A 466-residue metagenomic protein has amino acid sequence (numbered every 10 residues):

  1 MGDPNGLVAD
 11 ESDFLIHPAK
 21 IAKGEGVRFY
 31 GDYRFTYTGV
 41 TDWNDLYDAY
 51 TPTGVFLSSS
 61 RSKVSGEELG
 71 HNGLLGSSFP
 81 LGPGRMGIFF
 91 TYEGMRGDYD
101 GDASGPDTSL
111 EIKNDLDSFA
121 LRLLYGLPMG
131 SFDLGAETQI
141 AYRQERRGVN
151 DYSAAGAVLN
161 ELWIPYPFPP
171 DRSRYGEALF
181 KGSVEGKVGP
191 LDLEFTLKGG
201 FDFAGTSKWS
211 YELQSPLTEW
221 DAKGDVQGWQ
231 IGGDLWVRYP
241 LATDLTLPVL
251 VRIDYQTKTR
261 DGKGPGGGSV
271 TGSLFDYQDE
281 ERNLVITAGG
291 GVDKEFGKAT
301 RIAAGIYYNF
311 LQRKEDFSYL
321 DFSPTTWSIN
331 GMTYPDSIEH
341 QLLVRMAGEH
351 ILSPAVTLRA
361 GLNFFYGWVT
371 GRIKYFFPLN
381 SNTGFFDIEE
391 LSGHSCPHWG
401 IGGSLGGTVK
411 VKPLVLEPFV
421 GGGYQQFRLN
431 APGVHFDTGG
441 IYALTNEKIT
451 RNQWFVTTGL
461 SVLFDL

Functional and structural regions predicted by a protein language model:
M1-Y92: N-terminal, post-signal peptide beta-strand-biased segments of exported outer-membrane/organellar beta-barrel and other
V27-F29, P83-I88, G130-A136, P190-F195 (+4 more regions): Repeated loop/turn-to-beta-strand initiation elements of outer-membrane beta-barrel proteins
G31-F35, I88-G94, A136-Y142, F195-F203 (+6 more regions): Transmembrane beta-barrel strands of outer-membrane/channel proteins
D42-L46, S58-E67, G94-S118, Y142-L179 (+5 more regions): Extracellular/periplasm-exposed beta-strand and loop segments of Gram-negative cell-envelope proteins, dominated by
L74-S78, R122-G126, L179-E185, G232-R238 (+5 more regions): Outer-membrane beta-barrel architecture
F132-D133, F180-G205, W229-T259, I286-N309: Face-selective signature of the C-terminal outer-membrane beta-barrel domain
S395-K410, V415-F419: C-terminal hydrophobic structural anchor segments that stabilize assembly/packing rather than catalytic chemistry
V409-L414, T450-L466: Outer-membrane beta-barrel "beta-signal"
